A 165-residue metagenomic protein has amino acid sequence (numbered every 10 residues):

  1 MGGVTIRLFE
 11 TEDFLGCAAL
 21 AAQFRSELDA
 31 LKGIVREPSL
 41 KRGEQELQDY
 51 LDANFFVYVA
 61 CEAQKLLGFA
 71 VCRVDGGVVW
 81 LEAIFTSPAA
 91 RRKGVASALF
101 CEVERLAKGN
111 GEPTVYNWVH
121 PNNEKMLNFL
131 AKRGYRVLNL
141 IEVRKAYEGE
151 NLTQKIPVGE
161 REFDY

Functional and structural regions predicted by a protein language model:
G3-A19: A short beta-loop-alpha structural element at the N-terminal edge of CoA-dependent acyl/N-acetyltransferase catalytic
T11, R25-E46: Conserved GNAT-fold acetyl-CoA-binding loop/helix
Q45-V59, W80: A short helix-loop-beta-strand connector motif used in the catalytic cores of GNAT acetyltransferases and, in some
V59, K65-R73, W80-F85: Conserved beta-strand in the GNAT
T86, R92-R105, N128, K132: Conserved acetyl-CoA-binding loop-helix of GNAT-fold acetyltransferases
A107-V119: Conserved GNAT acetyl-CoA-binding A-motif
N117-M126, E148: Conserved beta-strand-loop-alpha-helix junction that forms the acyl-donor binding cleft
K132, R136, I141-Y165: Terminal substrate-recognition subdomain of acyl/acetyltransferases
